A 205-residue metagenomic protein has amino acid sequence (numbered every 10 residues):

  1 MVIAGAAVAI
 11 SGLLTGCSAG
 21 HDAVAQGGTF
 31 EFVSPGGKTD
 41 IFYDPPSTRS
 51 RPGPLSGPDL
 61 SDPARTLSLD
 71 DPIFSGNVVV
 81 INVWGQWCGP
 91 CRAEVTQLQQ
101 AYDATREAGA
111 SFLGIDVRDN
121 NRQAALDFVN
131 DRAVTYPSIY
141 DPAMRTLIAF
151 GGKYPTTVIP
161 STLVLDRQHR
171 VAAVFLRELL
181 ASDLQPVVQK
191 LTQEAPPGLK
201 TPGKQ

Functional and structural regions predicted by a protein language model:
M1-P58, E194, L199-Q205: N-terminal targeting signals for export/organelle localization
C17, C88-C91: Short cysteine clusters
R51, N77, T157-I159: Short, small/polar residue-rich loop motifs at catalytic or cofactor-binding pockets
P54-V79: A short beta-strand-turn-helix
V80-I81, F112: Hydrophobic beta-strand anchors of alpha/beta hydrolase catalytic cores
N82-C88: Aromatic-flanked redox-active Cys/Sec active sites in thiol-based oxidoreductases, especially the WC-centered
R92-R132, P142-A149: Structural microenvironment flanking redox-active thiols in thiol-disulfide oxidoreductases
D127-T135, D141-K200, K204-Q205: Thiol/disulfide oxidoreductase modules built on the thioredoxin-like
